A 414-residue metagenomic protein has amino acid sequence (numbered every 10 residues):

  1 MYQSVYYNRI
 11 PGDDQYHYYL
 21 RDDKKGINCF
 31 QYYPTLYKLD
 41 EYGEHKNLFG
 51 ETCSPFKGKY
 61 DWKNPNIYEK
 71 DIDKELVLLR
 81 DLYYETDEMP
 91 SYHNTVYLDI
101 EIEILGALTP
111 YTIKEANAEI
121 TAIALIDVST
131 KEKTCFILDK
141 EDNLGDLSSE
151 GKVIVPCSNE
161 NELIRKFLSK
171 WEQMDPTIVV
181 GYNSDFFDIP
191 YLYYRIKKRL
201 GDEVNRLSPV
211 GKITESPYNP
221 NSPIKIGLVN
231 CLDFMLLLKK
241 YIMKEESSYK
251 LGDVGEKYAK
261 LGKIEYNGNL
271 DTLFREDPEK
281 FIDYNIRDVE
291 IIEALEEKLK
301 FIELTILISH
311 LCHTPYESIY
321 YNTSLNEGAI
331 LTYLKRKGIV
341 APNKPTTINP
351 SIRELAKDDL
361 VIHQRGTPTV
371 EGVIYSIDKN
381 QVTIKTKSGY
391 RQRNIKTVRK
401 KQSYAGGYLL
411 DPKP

Functional and structural regions predicted by a protein language model:
M1-M235, M243-P414: The two-metal-ion catalytic cores of nucleic-acid processing enzymes
K239: Periplasmic solute-binding protein
